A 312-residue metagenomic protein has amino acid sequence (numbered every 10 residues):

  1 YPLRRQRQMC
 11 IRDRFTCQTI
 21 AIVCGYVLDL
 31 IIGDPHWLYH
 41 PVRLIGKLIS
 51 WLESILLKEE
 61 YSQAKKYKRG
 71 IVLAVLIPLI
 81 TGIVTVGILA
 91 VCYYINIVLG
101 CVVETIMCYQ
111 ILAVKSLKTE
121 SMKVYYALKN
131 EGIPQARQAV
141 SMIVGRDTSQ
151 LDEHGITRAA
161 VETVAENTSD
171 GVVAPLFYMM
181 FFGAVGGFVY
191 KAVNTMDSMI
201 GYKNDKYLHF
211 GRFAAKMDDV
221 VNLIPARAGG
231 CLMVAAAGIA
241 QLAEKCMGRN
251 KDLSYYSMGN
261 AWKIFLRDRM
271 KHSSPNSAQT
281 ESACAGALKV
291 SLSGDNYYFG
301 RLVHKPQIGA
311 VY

Functional and structural regions predicted by a protein language model:
Y1-I11: Single conserved hydrophobic/aromatic residue that forms the stacking wall/gate of nucleotide- or nucleobase-binding
R12-V189, V193, G201-Y312: Hydrophobic alpha-helical transmembrane segments
